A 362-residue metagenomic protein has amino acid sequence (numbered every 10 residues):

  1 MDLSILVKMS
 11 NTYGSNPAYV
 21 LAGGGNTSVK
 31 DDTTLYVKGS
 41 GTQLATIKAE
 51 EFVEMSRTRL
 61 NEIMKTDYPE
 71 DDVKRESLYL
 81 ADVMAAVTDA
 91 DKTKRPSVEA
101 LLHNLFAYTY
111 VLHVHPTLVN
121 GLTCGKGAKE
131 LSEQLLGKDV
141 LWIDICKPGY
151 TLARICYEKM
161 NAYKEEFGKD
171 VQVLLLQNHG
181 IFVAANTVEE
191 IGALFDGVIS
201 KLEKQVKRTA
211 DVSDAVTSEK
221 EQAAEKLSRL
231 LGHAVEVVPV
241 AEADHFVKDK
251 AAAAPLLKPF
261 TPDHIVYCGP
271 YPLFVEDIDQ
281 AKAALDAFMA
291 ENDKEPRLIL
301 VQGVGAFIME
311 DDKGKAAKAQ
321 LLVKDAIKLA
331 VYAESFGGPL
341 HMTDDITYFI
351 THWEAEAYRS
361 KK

Functional and structural regions predicted by a protein language model:
M1-K362: Glycine-rich flexible loops
